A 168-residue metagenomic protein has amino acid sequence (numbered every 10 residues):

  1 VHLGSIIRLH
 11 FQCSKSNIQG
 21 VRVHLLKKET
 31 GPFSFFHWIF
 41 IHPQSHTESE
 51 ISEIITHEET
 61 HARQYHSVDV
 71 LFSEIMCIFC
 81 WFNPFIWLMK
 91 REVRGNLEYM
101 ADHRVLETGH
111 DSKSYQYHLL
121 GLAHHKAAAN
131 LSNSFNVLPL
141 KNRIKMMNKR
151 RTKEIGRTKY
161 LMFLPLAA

Functional and structural regions predicted by a protein language model:
V1-A168: Membrane-embedded and juxtamembrane structural elements of multi-pass membrane proteins
